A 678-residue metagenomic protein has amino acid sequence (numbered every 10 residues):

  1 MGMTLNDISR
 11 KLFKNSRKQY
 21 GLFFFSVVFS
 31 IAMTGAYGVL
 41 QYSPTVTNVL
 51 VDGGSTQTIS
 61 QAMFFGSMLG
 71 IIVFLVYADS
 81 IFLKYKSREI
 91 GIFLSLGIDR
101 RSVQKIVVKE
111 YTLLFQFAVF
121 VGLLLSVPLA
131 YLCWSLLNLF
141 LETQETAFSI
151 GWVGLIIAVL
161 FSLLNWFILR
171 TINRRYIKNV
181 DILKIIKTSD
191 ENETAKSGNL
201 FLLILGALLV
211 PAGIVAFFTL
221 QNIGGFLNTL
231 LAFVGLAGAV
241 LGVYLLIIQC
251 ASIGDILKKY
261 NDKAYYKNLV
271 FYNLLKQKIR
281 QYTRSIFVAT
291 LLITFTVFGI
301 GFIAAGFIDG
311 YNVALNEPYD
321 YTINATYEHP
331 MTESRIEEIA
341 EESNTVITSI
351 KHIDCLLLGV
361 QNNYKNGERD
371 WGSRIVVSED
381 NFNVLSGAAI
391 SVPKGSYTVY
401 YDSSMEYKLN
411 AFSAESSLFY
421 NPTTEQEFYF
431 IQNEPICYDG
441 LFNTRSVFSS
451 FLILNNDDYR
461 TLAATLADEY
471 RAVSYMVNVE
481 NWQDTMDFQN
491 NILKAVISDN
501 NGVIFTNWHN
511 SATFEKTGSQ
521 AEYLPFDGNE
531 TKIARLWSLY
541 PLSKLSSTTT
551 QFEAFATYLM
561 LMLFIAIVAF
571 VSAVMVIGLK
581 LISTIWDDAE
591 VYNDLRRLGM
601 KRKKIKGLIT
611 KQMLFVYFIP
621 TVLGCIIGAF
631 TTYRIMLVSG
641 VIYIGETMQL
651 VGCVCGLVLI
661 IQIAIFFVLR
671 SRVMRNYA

Functional and structural regions predicted by a protein language model:
G2-M3, D7, N179-E193, W586-E590 (+1 more regions): Short cytosolic juxtamembrane segments of multi-pass membrane proteins
R17, G21-F23, V107-V127, K196-L203 (+1 more regions): Selective transmembrane-helix segments that form parts of the transport pathway or gating/packing helices in multipass
K18-F25, A36-G66, I81-K84, I92-F93 (+7 more regions): Peri-transmembrane interface segments
Q19-V27, A32-A36, L160-N165, L169-R170 (+3 more regions): Alpha-helical transmembrane segments, especially those used as permease/efflux helices and single-pass anchors
A32-S43, Y77-I81, R88, L113-E142 (+5 more regions): Small-residue-rich transmembrane alpha-helices
A62-A78, V571-V574: Long, hydrophobic alpha-helical segments
V313-V571: Basic-flanked hydrophobic alpha-helices used for secretion and membrane insertion
